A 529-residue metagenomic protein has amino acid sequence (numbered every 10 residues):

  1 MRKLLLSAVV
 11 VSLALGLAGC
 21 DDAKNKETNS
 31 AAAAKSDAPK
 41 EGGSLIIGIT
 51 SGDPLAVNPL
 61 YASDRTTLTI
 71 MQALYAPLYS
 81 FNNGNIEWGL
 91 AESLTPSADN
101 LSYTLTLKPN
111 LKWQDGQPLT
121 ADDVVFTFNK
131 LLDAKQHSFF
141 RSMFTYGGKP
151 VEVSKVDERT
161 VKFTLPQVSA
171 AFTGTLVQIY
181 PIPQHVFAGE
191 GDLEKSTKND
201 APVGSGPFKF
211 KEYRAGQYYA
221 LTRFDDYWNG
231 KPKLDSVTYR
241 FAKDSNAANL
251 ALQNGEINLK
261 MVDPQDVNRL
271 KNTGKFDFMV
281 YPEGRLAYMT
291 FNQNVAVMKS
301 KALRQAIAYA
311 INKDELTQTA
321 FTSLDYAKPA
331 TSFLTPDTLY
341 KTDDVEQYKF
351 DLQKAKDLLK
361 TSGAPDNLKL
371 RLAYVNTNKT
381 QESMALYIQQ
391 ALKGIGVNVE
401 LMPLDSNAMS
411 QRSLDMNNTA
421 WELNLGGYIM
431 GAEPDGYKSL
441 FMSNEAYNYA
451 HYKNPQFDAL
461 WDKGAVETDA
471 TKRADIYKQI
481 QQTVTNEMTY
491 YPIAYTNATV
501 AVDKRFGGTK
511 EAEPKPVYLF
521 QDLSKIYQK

Functional and structural regions predicted by a protein language model:
I46, T120-F126, E158-T164, G206-P207 (+4 more regions): Alpha-helical secondary-structure segments
G48-A98, N129, V203: N-terminal lobe/hinge region of extracytoplasmic solute-binding protein
T50-L68, L90-E92, Q117, F172-P181 (+3 more regions): A structural "hinge/loop" feature
T95, D99, S142-A188: Surface-exposed binding/hinge segments that line and control ligand-binding clefts or catalytic entry sites
V177-P232, S236, D357: Gly/Pro-rich hinge or "lid" segments in bacterial periplasmic/extracellular proteins
F224-L270: Ligand-site clamp/hinge motif
I311-T338, T380-Q389, L414-K529: Detector for C-terminal structural segments
D325-T361, N378-Q381: Structural transition elements
